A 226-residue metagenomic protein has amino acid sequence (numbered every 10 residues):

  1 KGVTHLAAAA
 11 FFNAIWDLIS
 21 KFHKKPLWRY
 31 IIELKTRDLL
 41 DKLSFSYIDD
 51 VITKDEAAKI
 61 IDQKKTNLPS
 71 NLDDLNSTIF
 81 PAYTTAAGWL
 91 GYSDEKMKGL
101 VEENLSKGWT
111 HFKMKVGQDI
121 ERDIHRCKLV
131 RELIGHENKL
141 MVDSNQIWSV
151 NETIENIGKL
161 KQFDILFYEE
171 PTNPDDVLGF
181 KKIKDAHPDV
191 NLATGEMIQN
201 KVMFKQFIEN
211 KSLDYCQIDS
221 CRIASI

Functional and structural regions predicted by a protein language model:
K1-L140, N145-I154, G158-Q162: N-terminal capping/lid subdomain adjacent to the active-site entrance of alpha/beta enzymes
K113-I226: Catalytic core of soluble alpha/beta enzymes
